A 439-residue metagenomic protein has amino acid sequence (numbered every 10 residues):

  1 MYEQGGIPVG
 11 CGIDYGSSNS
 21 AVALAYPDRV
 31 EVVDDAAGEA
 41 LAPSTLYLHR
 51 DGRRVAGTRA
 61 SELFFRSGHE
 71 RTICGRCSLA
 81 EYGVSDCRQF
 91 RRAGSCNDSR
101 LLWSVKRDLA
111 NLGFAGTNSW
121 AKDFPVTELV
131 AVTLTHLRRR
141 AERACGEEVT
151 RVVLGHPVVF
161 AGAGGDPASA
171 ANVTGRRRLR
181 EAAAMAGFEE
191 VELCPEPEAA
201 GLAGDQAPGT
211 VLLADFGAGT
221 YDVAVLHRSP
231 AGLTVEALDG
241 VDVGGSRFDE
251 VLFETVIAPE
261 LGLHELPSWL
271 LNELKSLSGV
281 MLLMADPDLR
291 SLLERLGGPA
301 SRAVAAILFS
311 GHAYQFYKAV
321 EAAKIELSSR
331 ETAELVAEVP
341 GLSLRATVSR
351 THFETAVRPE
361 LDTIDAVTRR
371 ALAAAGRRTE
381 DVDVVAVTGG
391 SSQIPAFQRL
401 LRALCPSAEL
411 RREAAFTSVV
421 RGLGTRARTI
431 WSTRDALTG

Functional and structural regions predicted by a protein language model:
M1-A115, G244, F248-W269: Early-domain small/polar-rich strand-loop-helix modules and first-structured segments of the mature chain
M1-G12, S17-N19, A25-V30, Q89-L213 (+3 more regions): Nucleotide/phosphate-binding catalytic cleft detector across ATP-hydrolyzing and phosphate-transferring enzymes
L41-L48, R228-V339, D435: Phosphate-binding glycine-rich/basic clefts of nucleotide- and phosphate-handling proteins, predominantly
T45, E192-G204, D249-T255, P359 (+2 more regions): Glycine-rich phosphate-binding/hydrolytic loop that grips phosphoryl groups
N97, L101, K122-L134, G244-D249 (+3 more regions): Phosphate/oxyanion-binding active-site loops and adjacent basic polyanion-contact surfaces
L137-V152, D365-D383: Phosphate/pyrophosphate-binding loops at sites that engage ATP/ADP/AMP, CoA/4′-phosphopantetheine, polyphosphate
L154-P157, V384-S392: Glycine-rich beta-strand-to-loop/alpha-helix junction loops that act as flexible
G175-R176, A186-C194, E380, Q398-T425: Conserved phosphate-binding/catalytic loops in two-lobed NTP-binding clefts
